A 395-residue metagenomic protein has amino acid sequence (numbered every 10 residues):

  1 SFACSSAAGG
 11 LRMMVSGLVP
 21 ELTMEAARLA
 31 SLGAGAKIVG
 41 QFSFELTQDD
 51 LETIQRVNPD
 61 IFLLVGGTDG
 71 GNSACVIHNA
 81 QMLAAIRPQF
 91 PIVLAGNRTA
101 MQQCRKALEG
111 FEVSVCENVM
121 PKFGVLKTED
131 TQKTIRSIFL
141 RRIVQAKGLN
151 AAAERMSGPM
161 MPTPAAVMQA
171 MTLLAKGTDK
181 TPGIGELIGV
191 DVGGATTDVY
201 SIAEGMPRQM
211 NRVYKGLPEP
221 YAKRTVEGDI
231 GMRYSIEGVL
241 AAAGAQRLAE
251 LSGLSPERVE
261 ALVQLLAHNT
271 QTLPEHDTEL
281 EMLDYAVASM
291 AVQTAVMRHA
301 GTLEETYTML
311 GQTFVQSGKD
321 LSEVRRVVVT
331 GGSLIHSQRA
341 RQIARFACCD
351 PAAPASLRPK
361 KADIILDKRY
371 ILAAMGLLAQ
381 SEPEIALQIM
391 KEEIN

Functional and structural regions predicted by a protein language model:
S1-L187, E279-Q293, R298-H299, L303 (+1 more regions): Nucleotide/phosphate-binding catalytic cleft detector across ATP-hydrolyzing and phosphate-transferring enzymes
M13, G189-V192, T197-I202: Short beta-strand scaffold segments in enzyme catalytic cores
G33, Q89, M160-P162, M210-Q293 (+3 more regions): Glycine-rich phosphate-binding loop plus the immediately following alpha-helix
S43-F44, G67, N97, G193-A195 (+2 more regions): An acidic- and aromatic-residue-enriched active-site/binding cleft used to recognize and process polar
G70-G71, T197-D198, M232-S235, I335-H336: Short, electropositive, low-hydrophobicity segments enriched in small/polar residues
I86, M206-P207: Secondary-structure transition/capping motifs at alpha-helix termini and the adjoining loop/turn into the next element
T181-P182, P207-N211: Short, solvent-exposed loop/turn segments that connect beta-strands within catalytic domains and beta-strand-rich
A203-M206, Q338: Short acidic-glycine loop/turn motifs at beta-strand connectors
